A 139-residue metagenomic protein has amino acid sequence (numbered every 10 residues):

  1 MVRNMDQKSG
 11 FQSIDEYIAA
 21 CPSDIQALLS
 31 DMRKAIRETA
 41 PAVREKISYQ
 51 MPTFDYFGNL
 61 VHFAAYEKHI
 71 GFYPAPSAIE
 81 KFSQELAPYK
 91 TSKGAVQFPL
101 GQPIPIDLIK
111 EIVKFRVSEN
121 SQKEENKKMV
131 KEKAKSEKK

Functional and structural regions predicted by a protein language model:
M1-K139: Charge-dense, helix-prone N-terminal extensions
